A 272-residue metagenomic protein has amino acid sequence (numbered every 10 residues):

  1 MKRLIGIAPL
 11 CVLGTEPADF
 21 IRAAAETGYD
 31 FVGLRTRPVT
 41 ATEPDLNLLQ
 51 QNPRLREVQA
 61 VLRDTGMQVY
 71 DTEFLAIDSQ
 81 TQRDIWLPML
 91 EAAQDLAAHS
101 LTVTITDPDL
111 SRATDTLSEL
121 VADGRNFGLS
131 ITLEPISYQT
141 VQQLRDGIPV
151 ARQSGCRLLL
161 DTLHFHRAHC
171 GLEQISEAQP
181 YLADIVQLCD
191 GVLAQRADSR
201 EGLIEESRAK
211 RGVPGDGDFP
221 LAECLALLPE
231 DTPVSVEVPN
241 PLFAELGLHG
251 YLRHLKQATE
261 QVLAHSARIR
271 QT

Functional and structural regions predicted by a protein language model:
M1-C11, V58-Q59, R63-A76: Mobile, glycine- and charge-enriched loop segments and immediately flanking short secondary-structure elements within
M1-G6, L13-F31, R63, A92 (+3 more regions): Histidine-acidic metal/acid-base catalytic patches
A8-V12, R35-V39, F74-I77, I105-P108 (+4 more regions): Active-site beta-loop-alpha junctions enriched in small/polar residues
G14, A18, L49-R56, R83-L87 (+5 more regions): Non-membrane alpha-helical structural segments and their capping/turn regions in soluble enzymes
G33-E57: Glycine-rich, proline-tolerant flexible connector loops at the mouths of alpha/beta enzymes
T40-L49, F74-L90, E201-A209, G250: Surface-exposed, active-site-proximal loop segments in enzymatic domains
L49-D71, D123-F127, Q153, F219-A226: Alpha-helix-loop-beta-strand connector modules within alpha/beta enzyme cores
V61-Q68, A76-L158, R167, S266-R270: Active-site acidic/histidine proton-transfer and metal-coordination neighborhood in alpha/beta enzyme cores
